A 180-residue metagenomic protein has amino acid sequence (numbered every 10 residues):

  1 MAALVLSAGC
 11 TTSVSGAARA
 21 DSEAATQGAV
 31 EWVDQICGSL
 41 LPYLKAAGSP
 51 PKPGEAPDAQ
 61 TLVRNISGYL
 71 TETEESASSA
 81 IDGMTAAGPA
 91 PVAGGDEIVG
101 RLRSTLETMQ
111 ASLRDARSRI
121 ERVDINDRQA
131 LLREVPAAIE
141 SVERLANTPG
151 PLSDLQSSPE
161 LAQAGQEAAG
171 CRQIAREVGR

Functional and structural regions predicted by a protein language model:
M1-A3: Sec-dependent N-terminal signal peptides
L6-G9: C-terminal motif of bacterial Sec signal peptides marking the signal peptidase cleavage site
T11-V14: Bacterial signal peptide processing site
R19-P42: Post-signal peptide N-terminal segment of mature Sec-exported envelope proteins
R19-T26, S153-L161: Short, intrinsically disordered, charge-biased short linear motifs at domain edges
S39-I120, R133-S157, G179: Alpha-helical segments in soluble extracytoplasmic regions
Q166-R180: Short, low-complexity, Pro/Ser/Thr/Gly-rich segments in the mature regions of secreted, periplasmic
